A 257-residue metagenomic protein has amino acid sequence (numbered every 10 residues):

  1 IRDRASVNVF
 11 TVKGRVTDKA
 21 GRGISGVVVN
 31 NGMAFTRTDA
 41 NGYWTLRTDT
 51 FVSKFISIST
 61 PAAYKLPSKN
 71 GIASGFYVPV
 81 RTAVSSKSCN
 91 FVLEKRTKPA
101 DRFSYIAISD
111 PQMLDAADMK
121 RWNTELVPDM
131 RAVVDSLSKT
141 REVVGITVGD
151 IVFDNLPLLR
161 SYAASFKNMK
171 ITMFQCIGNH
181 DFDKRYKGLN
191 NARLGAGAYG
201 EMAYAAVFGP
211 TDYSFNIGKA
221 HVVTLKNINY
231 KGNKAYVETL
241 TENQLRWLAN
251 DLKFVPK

Functional and structural regions predicted by a protein language model:
D3-V7, T11, K65-L159: N-terminal active-site segment of His-dependent metallophosphoesterases
N8, G23, N30, A40 (+2 more regions): Residues that act as N-cap/strand-start positions at coil-to-secondary-structure junctions
V9-K13, D18-M33, T50: Short, ordered, surface-exposed loop/turn motifs in non-cytosolic proteins
G26, M33, G75-Y77, S88 (+1 more regions): Short, acidic/polar N-cap/turn motifs at the starts of alpha helices
N30-R47: Short, acidic Ser/Thr/Gly-rich low-complexity loop/linker segments typical of extracellular and cell-surface proteins
F35, F51-K69: A short, solvent-exposed beta-strand micro-motif common in secreted/extracellular proteins
P61-K69, S74-F76, L156-V255: Extended active-site neighborhood of metal-dependent phosphoesterases/phosphodiesterases
